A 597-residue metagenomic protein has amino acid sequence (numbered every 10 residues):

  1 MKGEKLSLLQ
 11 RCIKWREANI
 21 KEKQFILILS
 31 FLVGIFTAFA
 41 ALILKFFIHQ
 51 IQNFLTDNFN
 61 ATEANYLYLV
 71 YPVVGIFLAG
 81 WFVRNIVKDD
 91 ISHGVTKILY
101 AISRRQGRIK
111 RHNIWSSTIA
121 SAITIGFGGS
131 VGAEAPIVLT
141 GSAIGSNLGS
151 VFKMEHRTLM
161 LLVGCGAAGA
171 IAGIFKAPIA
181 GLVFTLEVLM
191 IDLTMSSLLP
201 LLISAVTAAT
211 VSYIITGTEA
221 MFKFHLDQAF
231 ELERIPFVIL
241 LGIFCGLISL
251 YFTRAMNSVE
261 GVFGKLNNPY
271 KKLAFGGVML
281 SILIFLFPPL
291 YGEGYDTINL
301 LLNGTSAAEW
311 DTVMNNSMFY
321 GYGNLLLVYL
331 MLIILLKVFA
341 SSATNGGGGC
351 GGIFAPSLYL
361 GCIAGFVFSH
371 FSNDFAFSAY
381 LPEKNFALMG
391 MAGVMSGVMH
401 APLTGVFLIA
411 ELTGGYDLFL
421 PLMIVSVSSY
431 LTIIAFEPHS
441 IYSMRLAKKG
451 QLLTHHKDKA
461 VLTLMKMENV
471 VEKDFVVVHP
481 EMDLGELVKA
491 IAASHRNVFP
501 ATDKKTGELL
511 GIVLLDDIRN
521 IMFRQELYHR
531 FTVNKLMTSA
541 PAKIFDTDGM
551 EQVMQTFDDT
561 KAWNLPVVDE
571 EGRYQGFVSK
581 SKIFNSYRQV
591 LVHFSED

Functional and structural regions predicted by a protein language model:
M1-D474, V478-K505, L509-L510, N564 (+1 more regions): Alpha-helical transmembrane segments and immediately membrane-proximal extracytoplasmic
S204, V425, E472, L515 (+3 more regions): ATP/adenylate-binding site constellation spanning eukaryotic-like Ser/Thr protein kinases, ABC-transporter
V461-L464, I512, K543, F577: Short aromatic/basic micro-patch
D474-V478, K535, A540-K543: Structural signal for short hydrophobic segments within the conserved structured cores of catalytic domains across
V478-R496, A501-D503, M522-Q525, K543-W563 (+2 more regions): The conserved cystathionine-beta-synthase
L510-I518, G576-I583: Short hydrophobic beta-strand motif reused across regulatory alpha/beta modules
L515, R530-V533, Q552, A562: Nucleotide-binding motor/catalytic cores of P-loop/tubulin-like NTPases across gene-expression machines
R573: Conserved Rossmann-like nucleotide-cofactor binding loop
